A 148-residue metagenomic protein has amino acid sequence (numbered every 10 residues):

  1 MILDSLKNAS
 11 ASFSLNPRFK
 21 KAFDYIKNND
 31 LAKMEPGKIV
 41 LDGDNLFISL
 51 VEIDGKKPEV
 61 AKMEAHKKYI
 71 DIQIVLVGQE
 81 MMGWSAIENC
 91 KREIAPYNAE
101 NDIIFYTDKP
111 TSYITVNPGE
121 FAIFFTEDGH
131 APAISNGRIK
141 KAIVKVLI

Functional and structural regions predicted by a protein language model:
I2-S49, V60-A65: A short, N-terminal "cap"/entry segment at the start of jelly-roll beta-barrel domains of the cupin/DSBH fold
V60-D71, N89-E93, K109-P110: A short beta-loop-beta micro-motif enriched in histidine and acidic residues
K68-I70, I74-M82, N89-C90, Y97-I103: Glycine- and acidic-residue-biased ligand/ion/polar-headgroup-sensing regions
E88-C90, H130, R138: Short, surface-exposed beta-strand-loop junctions and turns on beta-sheet-rich folds
I114-G129: Conserved metal-binding segment of the jelly-roll/cupin
F121-I123, R138-I148: A short hydrophobic beta-strand segment most commonly corresponding to one strand of the jelly-roll/cupin
